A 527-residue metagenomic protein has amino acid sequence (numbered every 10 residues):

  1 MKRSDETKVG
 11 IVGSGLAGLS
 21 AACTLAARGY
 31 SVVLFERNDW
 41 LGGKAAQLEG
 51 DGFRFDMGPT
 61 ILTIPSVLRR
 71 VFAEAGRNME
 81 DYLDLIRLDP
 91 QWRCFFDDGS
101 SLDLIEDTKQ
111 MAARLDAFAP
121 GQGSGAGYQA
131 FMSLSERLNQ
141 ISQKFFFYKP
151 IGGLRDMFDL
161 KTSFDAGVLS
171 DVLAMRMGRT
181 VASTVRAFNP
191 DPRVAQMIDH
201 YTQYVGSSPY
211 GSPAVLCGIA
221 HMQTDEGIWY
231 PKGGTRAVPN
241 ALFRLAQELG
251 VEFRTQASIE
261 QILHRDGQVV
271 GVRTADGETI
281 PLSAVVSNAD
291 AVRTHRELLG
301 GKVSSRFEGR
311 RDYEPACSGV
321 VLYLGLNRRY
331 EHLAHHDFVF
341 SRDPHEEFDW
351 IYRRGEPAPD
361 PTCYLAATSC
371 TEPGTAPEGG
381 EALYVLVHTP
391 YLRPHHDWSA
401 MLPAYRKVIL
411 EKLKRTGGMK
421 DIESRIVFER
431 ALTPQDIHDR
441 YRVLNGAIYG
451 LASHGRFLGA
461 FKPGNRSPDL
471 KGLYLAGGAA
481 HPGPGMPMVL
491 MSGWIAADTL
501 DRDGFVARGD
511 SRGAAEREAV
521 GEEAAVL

Functional and structural regions predicted by a protein language model:
M1-V9, A27-R28, G455-L458, R508-L527: Extreme N-terminal leader/targeting segments of oxidoreductases
R3-K144: N-terminal glycine-rich phosphate/pyrophosphate-binding loop and immediately adjacent elements
D97-G211: Rossmann-like flavin
D191-V205, D360-A366, M419-P482: A glycine-rich dinucleotide-binding beta-alpha-beta segment and adjacent secondary-structure elements that constitute
G218-V269: Helical element adjacent to the flavin cofactor pocket in flavoenzyme catalytic cores
P231, E260-P377, R517, G521: Mid-domain catalytic core of redox enzymes that form a hydrophobic substrate pocket/lid adjacent to a catalytic redox
N327-L432, I437: C-terminal segments that line or cap access tunnels to active or ligand-binding sites in enzymes and enzyme-associated
G478-L500: A conserved FAD-binding loop/helix module that cradles the flavin
